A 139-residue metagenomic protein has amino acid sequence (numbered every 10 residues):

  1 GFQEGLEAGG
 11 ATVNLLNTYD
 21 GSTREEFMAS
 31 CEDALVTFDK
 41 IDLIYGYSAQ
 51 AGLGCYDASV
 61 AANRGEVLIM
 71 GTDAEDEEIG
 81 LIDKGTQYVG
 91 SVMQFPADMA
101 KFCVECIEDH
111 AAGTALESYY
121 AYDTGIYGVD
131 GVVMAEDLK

Functional and structural regions predicted by a protein language model:
F2, D20-G80: Hydrophobic alpha-helical
Q3-G10, Y56, V60, D83 (+1 more regions): Class I S-adenosyl-L-methionine
G5-E25, D123: Short beta-strand elements in bilobed, periplasmic/extracellular small-molecule ligand-binding domains
G9, F95-K139: Hinge/cleft segment of the Venus flytrap/periplasmic-binding protein
G10-L16, T37-I41, G65-E66, Q87-V89: A local structural motif
N17-T18, K84-A97: Short beta-strand elements at the ligand-binding edges of bilobed clamshell
E78-I82, A100-C103: Short, charged, surface-exposed secondary-structure boundary motifs
